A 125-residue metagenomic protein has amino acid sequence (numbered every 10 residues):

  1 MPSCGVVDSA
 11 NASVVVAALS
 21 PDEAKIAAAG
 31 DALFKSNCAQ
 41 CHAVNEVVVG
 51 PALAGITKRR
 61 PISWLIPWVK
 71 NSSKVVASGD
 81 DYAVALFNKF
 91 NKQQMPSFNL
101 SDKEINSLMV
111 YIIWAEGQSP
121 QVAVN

Functional and structural regions predicted by a protein language model:
M1-L33, V122-N125: Electrostatic cytochrome c docking/interface patches
I26, F34-N37, N45, V49 (+2 more regions): Short pre-active-site segment immediately N-terminal to redox-active cysteine/selenocysteine motifs in thiol-based
A27, D31, A43-K74: Gly/Gly-Pro-rich "capping" loops immediately C-terminal to redox-active cysteine motifs in periplasmic/lumenal
Q40: Short, cysteine/histidine-rich loop/knuckle motifs that typically chelate Zn2+
N45, S72-V76, D80, A115-S119: A general structural signal marking secondary-structure boundaries and capping sites
S63-P67, N91-V124: C-terminal capping alpha-helices of c-type cytochrome domains
S72-P96: Short, flexible, glycine-rich and Lys/Arg-enriched loop motifs at helix boundaries that contact anionic partners
